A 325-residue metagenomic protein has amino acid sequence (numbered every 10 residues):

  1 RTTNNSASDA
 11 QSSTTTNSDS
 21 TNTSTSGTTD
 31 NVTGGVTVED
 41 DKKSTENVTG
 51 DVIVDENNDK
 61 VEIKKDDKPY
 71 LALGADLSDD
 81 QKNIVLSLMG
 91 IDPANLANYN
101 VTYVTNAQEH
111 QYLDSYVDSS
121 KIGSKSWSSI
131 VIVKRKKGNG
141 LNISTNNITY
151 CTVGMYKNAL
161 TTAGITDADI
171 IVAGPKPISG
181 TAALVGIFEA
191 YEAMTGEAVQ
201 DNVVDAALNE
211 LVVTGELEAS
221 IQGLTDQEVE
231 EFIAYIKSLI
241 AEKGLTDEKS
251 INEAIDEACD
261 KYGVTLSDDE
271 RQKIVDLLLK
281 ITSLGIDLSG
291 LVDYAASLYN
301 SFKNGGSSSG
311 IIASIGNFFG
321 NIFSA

Functional and structural regions predicted by a protein language model:
T2-A72, D80-L86, S238, A325: N-terminal, intrinsically disordered, polar/charged segments of Gram-positive cell-envelope systems that serve as
G50, K65-P69, Q81, S126-I130 (+3 more regions): Envelope-exposed proteins and targeting segments
V61-I132: Extracytoplasmic strand-loop-helix segments at the start of, or within, the mature domains of secreted/periplasmic
P69-G74, T102, S129-V133, G140-T145 (+2 more regions): Soluble periplasmic/extracytoplasmic beta-strand elements of cell-envelope proteins
D76-S78, T149, P175-S179: Solvent-exposed loop/turn segments at secondary-structure junctions within structured extracellular/periplasmic domains
E109-I165: Signal peptide-directed extracytoplasmic domains
M155, T161-Y262: Soluble oligomerization/assembly scaffold segments of membrane-associated complexes
G244, E248-N252, E257-A325: Extracytoplasmic/luminal low-complexity segments enriched in Pro/Gly and acidic/polar residues that act as flexible
